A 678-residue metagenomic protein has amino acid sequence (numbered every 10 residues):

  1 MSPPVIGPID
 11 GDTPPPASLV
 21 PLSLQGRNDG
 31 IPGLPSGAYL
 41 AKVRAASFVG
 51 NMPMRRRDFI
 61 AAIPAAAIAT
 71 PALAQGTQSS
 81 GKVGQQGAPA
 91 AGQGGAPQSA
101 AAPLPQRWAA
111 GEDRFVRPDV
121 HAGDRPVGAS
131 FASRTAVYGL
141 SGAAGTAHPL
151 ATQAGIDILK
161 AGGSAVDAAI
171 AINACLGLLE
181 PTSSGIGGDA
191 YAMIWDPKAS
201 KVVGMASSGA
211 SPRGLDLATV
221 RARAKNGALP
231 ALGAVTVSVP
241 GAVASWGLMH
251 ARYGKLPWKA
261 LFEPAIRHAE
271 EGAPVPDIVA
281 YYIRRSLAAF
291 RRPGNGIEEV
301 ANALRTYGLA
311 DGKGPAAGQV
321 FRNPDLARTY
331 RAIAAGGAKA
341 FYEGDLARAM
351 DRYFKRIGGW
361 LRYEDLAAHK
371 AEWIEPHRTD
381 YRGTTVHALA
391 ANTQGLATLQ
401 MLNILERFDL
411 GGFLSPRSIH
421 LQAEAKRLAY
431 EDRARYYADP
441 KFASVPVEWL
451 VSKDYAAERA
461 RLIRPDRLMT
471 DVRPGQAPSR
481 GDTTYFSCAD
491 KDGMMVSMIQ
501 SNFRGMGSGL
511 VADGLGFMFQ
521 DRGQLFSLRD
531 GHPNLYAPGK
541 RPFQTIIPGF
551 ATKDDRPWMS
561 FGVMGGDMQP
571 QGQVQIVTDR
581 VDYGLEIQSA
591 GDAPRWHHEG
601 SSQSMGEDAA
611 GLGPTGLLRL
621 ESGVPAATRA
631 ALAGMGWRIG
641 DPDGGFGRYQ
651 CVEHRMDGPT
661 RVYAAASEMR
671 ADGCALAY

Functional and structural regions predicted by a protein language model:
L40-K42, S47, D58-G76: N-terminal export signals
G84, G92-Q153, D157, A165-G336 (+5 more regions): Noncatalytic scaffold domains of N-terminal-nucleophile
H121-A122, F408-N502, G514-L515, R522 (+1 more regions): Internal maturation/activation junctions in enzymes
L178-G204, W360-R362, M494-M559, Q575 (+1 more regions): Active-site rim segments in enzyme catalytic domains, especially the processed small/beta chain of N-terminal
D189-W195, T484-C488, P548-F550, R648-H654: Short beta-strand scaffold segments in enzyme catalytic cores
N295-E298, G395-L410, A551-M559, D567-G591: M16/insulysin-pitrilysin zinc metalloprotease superfamily fold
W373, R480-T483, Q544-I546: Short, small/polar residue-rich loop motifs at catalytic or cofactor-binding pockets
K540, Q573, D582-G644: Extended C-terminal subregions enriched in glycine
